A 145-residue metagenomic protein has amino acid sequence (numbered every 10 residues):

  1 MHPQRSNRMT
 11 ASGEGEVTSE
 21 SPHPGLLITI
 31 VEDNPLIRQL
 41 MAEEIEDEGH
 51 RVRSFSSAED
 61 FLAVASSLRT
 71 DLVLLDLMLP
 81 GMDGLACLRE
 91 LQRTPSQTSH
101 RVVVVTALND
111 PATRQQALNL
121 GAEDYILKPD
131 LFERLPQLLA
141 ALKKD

Functional and structural regions predicted by a protein language model:
M1-T29, P35, E133-D145: Non-catalytic signal-transmission and effector/linker regions of two-component phosphorelay proteins
R38, P80-D83, D110: The feature encodes the CheY-like receiver
Q39-E43, D47: Charged docking surfaces used in two-component/phosphorelay signaling
S54, L79-M82, N119: Residue-level signal for the "D+5" position in two-component response regulator receiver
S54-L72: Acidic, metal-coordinating helix/loop segments flanking the phosphotransfer/catalytic sites of two-component signaling
S57, D83-R89: Acidic catalytic/metal-coordinating carboxylates
D76, T106: Active-site residues of response regulator receiver
A86, N109-I126: Alpha4 helix (beta4-alpha4-beta5 surface) of REC/receiver domains from two-component response regulators
